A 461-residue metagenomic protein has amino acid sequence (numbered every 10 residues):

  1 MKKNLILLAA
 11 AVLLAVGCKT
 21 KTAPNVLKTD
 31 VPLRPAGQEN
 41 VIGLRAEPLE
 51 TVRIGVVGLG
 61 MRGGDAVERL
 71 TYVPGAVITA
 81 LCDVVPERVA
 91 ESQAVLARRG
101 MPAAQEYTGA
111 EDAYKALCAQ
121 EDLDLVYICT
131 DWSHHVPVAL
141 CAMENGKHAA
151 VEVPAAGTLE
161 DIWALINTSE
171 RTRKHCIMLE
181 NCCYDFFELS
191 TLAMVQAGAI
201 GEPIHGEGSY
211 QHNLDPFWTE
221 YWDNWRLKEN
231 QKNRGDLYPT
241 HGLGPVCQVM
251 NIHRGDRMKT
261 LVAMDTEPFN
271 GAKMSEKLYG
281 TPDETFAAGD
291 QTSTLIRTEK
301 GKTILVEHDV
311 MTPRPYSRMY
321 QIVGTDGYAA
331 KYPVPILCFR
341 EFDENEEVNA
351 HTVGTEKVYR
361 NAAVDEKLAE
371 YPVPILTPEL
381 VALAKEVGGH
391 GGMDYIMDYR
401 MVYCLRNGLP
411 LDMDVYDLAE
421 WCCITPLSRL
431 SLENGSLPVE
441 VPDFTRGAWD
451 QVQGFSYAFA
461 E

Functional and structural regions predicted by a protein language model:
M1-N4: Positively charged n-region of N-terminal signal peptides that target proteins for export
A10-G17: Hydrophobic h-region of N-terminal signal peptides that target proteins for export in Gram-negative bacteria
K19, L125, D131-W132, V136-Y184 (+1 more regions): Beta-strand-loop-alpha-helix segment that lines the small-molecule cofactor/substrate pocket of alpha/beta enzymes
K19-R99, V246: N-terminal Rossmann-like dinucleotide-binding module
A23-A36, I42, D65, C247 (+3 more regions): C-terminal helical cap and adjacent loop that interface with cofactors, partners, or active-site loops
G58, T172-I177, C182-F286: Predominantly a Rossmann-like dinucleotide-binding segment in NAD(P)-dependent oxidoreductases
A104-L125: A structured beta-alpha segment of the ubiquitous adenosine-cofactor-binding alpha/beta core
T294-K300, I322-G324: Active-site beta-strand termini and strand-to-loop segments that position acidic
